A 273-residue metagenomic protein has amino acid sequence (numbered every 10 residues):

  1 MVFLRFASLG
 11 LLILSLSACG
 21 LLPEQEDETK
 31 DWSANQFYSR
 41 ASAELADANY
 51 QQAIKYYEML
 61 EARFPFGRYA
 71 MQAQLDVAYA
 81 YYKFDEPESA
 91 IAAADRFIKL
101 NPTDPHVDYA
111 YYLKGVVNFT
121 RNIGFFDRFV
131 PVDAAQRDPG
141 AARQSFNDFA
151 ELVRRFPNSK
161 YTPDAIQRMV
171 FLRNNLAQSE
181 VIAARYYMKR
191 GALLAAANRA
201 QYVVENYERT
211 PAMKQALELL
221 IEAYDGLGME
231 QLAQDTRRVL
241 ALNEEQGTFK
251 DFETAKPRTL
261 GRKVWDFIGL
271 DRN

Functional and structural regions predicted by a protein language model:
M1-C19: Sec-dependent bacterial lipoprotein signal peptides
A18-N273: Acidic, polar-rich low-complexity tracts and alpha-helical solenoid repeat scaffolds
